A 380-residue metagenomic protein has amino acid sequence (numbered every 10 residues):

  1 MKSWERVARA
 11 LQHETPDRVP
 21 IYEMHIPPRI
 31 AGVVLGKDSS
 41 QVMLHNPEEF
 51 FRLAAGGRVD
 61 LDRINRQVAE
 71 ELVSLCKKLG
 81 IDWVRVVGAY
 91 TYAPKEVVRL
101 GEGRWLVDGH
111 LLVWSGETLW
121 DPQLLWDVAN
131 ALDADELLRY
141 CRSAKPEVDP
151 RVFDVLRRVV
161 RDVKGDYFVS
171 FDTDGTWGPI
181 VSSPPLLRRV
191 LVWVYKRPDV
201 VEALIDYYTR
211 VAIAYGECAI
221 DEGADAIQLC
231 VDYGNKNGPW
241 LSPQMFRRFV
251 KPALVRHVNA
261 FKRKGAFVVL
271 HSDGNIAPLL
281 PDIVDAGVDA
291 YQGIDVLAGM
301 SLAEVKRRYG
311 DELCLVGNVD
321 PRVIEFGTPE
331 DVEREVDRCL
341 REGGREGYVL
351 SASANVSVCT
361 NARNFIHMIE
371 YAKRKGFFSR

Functional and structural regions predicted by a protein language model:
M1-N65, W105-V107, L111, G116-R380: Active-site loop segments of alpha/beta catalytic cores
H13-E14, R52, A69, K78-L79 (+1 more regions): Acidic, polar-rich N-terminal leader regions of halophilic archaeal proteins
Y22-I30, V68, W83-Y92: Ligand-binding clamshell of periplasmic/extracellular solute-binding protein-like
A69-V87, C218-E222: Catalytic domains of carbohydrate-active enzymes, especially glycoside hydrolases
S74-K78, K95-R99, V159-D162: Short, charge-rich binding segments
R85-R99, G175-T176: Short, glycine/charge-rich beta-strand/loop segments that flank catalytic centers and engage negatively charged groups
E96-D108: Short, ordered beta-strand-loop transition motifs
